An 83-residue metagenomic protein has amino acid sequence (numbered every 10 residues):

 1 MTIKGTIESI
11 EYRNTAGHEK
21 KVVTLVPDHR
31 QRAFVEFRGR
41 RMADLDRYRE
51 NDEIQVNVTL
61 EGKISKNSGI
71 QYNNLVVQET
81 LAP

Functional and structural regions predicted by a protein language model:
M1-P83: Single-stranded nucleic acid-binding surfaces, predominantly the OB-fold ssDNA-binding core
